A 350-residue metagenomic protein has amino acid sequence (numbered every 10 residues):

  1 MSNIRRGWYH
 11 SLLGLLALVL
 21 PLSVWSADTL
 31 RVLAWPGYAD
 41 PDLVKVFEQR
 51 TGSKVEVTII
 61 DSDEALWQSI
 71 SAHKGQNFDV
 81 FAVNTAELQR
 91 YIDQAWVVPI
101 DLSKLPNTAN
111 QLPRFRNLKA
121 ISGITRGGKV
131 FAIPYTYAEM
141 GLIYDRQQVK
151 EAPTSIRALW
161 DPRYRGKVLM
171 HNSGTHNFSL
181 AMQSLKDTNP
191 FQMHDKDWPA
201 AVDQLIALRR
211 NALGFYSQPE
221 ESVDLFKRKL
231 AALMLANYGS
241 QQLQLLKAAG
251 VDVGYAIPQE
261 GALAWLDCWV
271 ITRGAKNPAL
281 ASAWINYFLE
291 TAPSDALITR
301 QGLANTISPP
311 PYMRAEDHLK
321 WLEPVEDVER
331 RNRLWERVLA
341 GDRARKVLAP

Functional and structural regions predicted by a protein language model:
A27-Y91: Early extracytoplasmic/lumenal segment of secretory-pathway proteins
A82, L88, I92-L213, Q218-L225: Extracytoplasmic ligand-binding site segments that recognize negatively charged/polar headgroups
E87-R90, K227, L233-D252: A ligand-binding cleft/hinge motif common to bilobed small-molecule-binding domains
G141-Q148, Q183-K186, W265-L280, A296-L297: A bilobed periplasmic-binding-protein/Venus flytrap-type ligand-binding module shared by bacterial periplasmic
G166-N177, Y287-P309: Periplasmic-binding protein-like
W198-L208, Y216, Y238, A248-R273: Periplasmic-binding protein-like
P309-P350: Extracellular/periplasmic bilobal clamshell ligand-binding domains
